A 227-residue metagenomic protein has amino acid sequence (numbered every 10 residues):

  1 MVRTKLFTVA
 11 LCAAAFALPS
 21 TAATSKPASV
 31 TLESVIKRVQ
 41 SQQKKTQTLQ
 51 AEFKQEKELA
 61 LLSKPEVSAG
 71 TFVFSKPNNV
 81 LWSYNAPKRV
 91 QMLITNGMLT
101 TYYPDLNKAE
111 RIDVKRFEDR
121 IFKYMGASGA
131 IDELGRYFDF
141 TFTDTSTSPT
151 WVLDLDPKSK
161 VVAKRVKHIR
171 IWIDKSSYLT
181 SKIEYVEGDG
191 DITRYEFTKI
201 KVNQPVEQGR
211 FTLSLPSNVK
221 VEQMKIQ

Functional and structural regions predicted by a protein language model:
M1-A10: Bacterial N-terminal signal peptides that target proteins for export
V9-A17: Bacterial N-terminal signal peptides
T21-P65, L215-Q227: N-terminal leader/targeting segments and the immediate start of mature chains
E33-I36, Q40, N96, F122 (+2 more regions): Extracytoplasmic/secreted envelope proteins and their assembly/folding machinery, especially bacterial periplasmic
Q43, R120-E133: Short, solvent-exposed helix-to-loop capping segments enriched in aromatics
T46-T48, V67-A69, S75-P77, P87 (+6 more regions): Extracytoplasmic
T71-F122, T193-R194: An acidic-aromatic
E110, E133-D139, T143-M224: Gly/Pro-enriched, hydrophobic low-complexity segments that function as extracytoplasmic propeptides/linkers
